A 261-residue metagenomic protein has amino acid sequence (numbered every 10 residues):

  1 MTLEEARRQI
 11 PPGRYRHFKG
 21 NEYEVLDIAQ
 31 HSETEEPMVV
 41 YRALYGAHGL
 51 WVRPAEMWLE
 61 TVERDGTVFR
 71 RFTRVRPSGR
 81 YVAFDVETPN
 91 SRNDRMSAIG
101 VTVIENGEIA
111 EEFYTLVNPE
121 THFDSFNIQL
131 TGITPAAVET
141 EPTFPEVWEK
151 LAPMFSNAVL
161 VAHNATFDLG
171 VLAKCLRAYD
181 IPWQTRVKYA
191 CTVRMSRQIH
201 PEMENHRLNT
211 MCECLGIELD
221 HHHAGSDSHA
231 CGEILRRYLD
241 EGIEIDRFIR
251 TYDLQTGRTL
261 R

Functional and structural regions predicted by a protein language model:
M1-P77: Mixed-charge, low-complexity intrinsically disordered regions
R76-Y179, W183-V187, P201-H222: Conserved non-catalytic scaffold segment of RNase H-like nuclease domains
L172, M195, C231-L235: Buried hydrophobic packing segments
Q184-S196: Conserved beta-strand -> loop -> alpha-helix junction used to position metal-binding or nucleic-acid-contacting
I199, E218, R237-E241: Change "in soluble alpha/beta enzymes" to "in soluble alpha/beta proteins
H223-R237: Acidic, divalent-metal-coordinating active-site segment for phosphoryl/phosphodiester hydrolysis, typified by short
I234-R261: Acidic two-metal-ion nuclease catalytic site recognized across multiple nuclease folds, prominently DnaQ/RNase D-T
